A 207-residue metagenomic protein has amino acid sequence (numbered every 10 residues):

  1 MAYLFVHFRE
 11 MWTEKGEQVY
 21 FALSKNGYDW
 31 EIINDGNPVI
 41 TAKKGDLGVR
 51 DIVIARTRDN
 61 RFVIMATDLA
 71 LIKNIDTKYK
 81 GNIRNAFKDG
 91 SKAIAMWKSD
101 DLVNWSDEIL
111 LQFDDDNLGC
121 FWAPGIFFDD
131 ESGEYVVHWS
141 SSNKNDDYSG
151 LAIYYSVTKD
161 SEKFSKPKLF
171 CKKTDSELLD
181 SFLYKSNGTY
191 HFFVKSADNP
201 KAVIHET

Functional and structural regions predicted by a protein language model:
M1-F121, F127-T207: Beta-rich carbohydrate-recognition and catalytic domains
